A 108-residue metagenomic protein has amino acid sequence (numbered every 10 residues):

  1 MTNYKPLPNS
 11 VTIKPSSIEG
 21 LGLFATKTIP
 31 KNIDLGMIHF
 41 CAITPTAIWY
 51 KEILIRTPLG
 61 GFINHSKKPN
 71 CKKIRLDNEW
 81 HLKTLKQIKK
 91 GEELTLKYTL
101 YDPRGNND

Functional and structural regions predicted by a protein language model:
M1-D108: Conserved catalytic SET/PR domain of SAM-dependent protein methyltransferases, capturing the structural core that binds
